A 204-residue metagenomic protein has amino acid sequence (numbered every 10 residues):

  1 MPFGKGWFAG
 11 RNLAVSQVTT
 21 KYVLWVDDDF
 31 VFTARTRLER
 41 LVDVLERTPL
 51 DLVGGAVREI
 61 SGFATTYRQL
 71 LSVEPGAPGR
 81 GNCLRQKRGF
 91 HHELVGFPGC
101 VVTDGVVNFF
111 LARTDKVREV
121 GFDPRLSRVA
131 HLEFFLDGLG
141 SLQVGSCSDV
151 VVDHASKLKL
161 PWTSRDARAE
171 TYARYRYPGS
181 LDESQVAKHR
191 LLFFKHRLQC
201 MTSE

Functional and structural regions predicted by a protein language model:
P2-V18: Glycine-rich, basic loop-to-helix element that forms the pyrophosphate-binding segment of sugar-nucleotide handling
F8, G76-A112, Y177: A recurrent flexible, glycine/aromatic-enriched loop bordering the glycosyltransferase active site that acts as
R11, A34-L38, A130: Acidic donor-diphosphate engagement hotspot in glycosyltransferases and nucleotidyltransferases that stabilizes
T19-T20, V106-V120: Conserved nucleotide-sugar donor-binding and metal-coordinating catalytic region shared by glycosyltransferases
V23: Short aromatic/hydrophobic "clamp" motif used to bind/position activated sugar donors
D27-V31: The conserved acidic donor/metal-binding loop of glycosyltransferases
T36-P78: Conserved donor NDP-sugar-binding/catalytic core segment of glycosyltransferases
C100, D104-V107, P124-E204: C-terminal catalytic/acceptor-binding lobe
